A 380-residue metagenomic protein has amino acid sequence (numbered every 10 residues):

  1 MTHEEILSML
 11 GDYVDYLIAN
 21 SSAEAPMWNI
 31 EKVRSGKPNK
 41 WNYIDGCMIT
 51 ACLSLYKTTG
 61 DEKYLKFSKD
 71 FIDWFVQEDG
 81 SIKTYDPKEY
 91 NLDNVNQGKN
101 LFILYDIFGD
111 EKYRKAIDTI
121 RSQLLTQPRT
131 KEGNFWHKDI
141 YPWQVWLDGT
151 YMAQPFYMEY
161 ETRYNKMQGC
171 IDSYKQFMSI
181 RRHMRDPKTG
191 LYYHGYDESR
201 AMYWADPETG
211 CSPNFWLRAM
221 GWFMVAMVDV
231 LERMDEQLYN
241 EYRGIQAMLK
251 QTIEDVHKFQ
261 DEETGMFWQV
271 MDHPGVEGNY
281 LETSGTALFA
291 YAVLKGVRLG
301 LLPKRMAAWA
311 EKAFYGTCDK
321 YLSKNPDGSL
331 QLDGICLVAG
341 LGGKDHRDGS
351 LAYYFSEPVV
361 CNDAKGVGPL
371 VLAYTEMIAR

Functional and structural regions predicted by a protein language model:
T2-I44, T58-L65, W74-L92, N96-G98 (+4 more regions): CBM-like carbohydrate-recognition segments
I6-P26, K66-K83, K115-N134, M167-Y196 (+3 more regions): Long, well-ordered core segments of solenoidal/helical folds
T59, F108, Y160-I171, V230-R243 (+1 more regions): Inter-helical turn/loop segments and adjacent helix faces that build the functional surface of alpha-helical bundle
V76-K83, R129, N134-D139, S199-P213 (+2 more regions): Acidic/His metal-coordination segments adjacent to aromatic residues that form catalytic metal sites in metalloenzymes
P87, L92-Q154: Extracytoplasmic mature domains of secreted/periplasmic and thylakoid-lumen proteins
V145-M152, N165, G169-D172, P207-F223 (+3 more regions): Short, contiguous, pocket-lining structural segments that sit at or immediately flank catalytic/ligand-binding sites
M224-P274, G278: Oxyanion-binding "anion nests"
